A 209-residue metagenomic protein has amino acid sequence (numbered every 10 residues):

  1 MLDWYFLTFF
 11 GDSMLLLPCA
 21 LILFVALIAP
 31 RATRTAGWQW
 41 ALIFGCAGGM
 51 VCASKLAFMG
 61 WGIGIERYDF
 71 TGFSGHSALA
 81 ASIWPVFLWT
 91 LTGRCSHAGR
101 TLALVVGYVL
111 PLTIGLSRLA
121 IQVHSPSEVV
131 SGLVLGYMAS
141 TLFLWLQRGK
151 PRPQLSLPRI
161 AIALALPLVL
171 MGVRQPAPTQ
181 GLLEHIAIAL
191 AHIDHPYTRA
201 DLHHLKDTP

Functional and structural regions predicted by a protein language model:
M1-G72, A78-V105, V109, T113 (+1 more regions): Hydrophobic alpha-helical bundle signature of multipass membrane enzymes
L16-L17, P158-G172: Transmembrane alpha-helices
K55-G72, L112-S140, Q180-I188: Interfacial helix-loop-helix junctions of multi-pass membrane proteins
L88-W89, G136-Q147: Hydrophobic transmembrane alpha-helices
T101, G149-L164: Membrane-interfacial entry segments at the cytosolic side of transmembrane helices
R118-Q122, L146-Q154: Membrane-helix boundary connector in multi-pass membrane proteins
Q147, L170-P178: Hydrophobic alpha-helical transmembrane segments in multi-pass integral membrane proteins
T179-P209: Membrane-interface segments at or immediately adjacent to transmembrane helices that form the boundary between
